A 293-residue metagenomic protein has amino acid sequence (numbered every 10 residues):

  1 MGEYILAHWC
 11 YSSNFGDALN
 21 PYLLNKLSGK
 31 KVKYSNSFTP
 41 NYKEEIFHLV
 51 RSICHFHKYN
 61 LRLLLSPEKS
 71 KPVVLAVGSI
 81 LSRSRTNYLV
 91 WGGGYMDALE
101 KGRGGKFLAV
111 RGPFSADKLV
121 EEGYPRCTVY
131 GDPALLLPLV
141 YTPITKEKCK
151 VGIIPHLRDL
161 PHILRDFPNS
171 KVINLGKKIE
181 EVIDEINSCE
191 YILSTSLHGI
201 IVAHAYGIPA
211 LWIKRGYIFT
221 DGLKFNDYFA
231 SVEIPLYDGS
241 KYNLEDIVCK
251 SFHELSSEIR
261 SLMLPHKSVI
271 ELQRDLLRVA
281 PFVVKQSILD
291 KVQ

Functional and structural regions predicted by a protein language model:
M1-Q293: Active-site anion-handling motifs in enzyme catalytic cores
